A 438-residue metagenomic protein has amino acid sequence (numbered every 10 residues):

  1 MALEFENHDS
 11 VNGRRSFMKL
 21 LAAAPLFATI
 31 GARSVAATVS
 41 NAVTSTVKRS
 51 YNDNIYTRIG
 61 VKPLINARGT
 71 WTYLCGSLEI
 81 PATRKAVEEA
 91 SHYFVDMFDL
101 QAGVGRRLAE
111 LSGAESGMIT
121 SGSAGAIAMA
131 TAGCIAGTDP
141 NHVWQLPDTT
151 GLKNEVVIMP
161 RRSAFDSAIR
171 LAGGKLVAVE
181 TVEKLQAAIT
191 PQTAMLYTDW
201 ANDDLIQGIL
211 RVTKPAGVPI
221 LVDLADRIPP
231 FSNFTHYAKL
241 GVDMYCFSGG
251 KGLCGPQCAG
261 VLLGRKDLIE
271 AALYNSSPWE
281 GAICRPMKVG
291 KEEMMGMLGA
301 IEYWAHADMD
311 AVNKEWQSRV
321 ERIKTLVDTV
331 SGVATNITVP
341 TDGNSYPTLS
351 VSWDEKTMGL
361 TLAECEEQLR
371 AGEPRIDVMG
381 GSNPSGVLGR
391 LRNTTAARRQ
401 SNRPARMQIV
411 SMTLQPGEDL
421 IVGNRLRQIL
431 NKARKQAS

Functional and structural regions predicted by a protein language model:
M1-G13: N-terminal secretory signal peptides
F5, M18-L21, P25, V43-I65 (+10 more regions): Conserved PLP-enzyme active-site core in the AAT-like
N12-S34: N-terminal export leaders
R33-A42: Signal peptide processing junction and immediate N-terminal pro/mature segment of secreted/exported proteins
P63-Y73, R84-S91, T348-S350: Generic N-terminal amphipathic, Lys/Arg-enriched alpha-helix
I80-S123, G133: Conserved N-terminal alpha-helix of the aminotransferase class I/II PLP-enzyme fold
L111, D308-V339: Conserved PLP-dependent catalytic core of the aminotransferase class-I/II
D328-L430: Conserved C-terminal alpha-helix-loop-beta "cap" of PLP-dependent enzymes that closes/shapes the active-site mouth
